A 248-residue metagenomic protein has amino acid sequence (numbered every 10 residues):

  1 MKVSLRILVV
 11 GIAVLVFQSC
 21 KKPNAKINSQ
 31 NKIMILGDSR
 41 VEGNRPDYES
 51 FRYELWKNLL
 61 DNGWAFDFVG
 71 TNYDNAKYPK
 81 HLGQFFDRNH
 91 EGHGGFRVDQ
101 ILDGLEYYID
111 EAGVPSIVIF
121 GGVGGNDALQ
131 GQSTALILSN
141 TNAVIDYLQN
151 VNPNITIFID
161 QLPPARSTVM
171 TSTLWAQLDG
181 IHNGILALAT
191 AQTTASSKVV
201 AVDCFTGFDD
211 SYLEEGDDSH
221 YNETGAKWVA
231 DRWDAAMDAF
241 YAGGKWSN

Functional and structural regions predicted by a protein language model:
K2-V10: Sec-dependent signal peptide recognition, specifically the positively charged N-region followed immediately by
V16-N31, G243-N248: Bacterial Sec-dependent N-terminal signal peptides
S29-I33, N62-D67, G113-I119, N152-F158 (+1 more regions): Loop/turn elements at helix/coil->beta-strand transitions in domains of secreted/extracellular proteins
L36, I101, G216-N248: Histidine-centered active-site loop/cap adjacent to the catalytic His in serine esterases/O-acetyl transfer systems
L36-R40, N44, V69-D74, G121-N126 (+4 more regions): Active-site-proximal beta-strand/loop segments in catalytic clefts of secreted hydrolases
R40-S139, D179: Conserved SGNH/GDSL esterase-like catalytic core that processes O-acyl groups on lipids and polysaccharides
G122-N126, D146-G180, D203-F205: Active-site segments of SGNH/GDSL-like serine hydrolases that catalyze O-acetyl group transfer/hydrolysis on lipids
P164-D203, E223-K227: Substrate-gating cap/lid alpha-helix
